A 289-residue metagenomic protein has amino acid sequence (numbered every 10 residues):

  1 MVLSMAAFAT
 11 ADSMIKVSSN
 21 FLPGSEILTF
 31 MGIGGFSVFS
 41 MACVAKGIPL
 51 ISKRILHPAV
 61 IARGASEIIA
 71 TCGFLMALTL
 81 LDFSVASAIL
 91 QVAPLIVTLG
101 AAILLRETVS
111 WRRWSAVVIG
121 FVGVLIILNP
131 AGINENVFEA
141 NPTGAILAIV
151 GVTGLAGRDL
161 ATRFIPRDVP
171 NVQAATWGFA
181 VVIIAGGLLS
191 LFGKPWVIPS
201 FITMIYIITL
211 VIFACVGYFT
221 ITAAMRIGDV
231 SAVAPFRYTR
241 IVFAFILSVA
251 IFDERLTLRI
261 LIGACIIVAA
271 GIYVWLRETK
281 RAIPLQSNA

Functional and structural regions predicted by a protein language model:
M1, R54-G64, V109-V122, N141-A145 (+2 more regions): Cytoplasmic-side transmembrane-helix entry/capping segments in multi-pass membrane proteins
M1-A6, N20, F36-A62, E135-A140 (+4 more regions): Membrane-interface interhelical linkers
M1-E26, V137-F164, S287-A289: Glycine-/small-residue-enriched transmembrane alpha-helix faces in small-molecule transporters and effluxers
M5-T10, S40, G64-C72, L95-L99 (+6 more regions): Hydrophobic/small/kink-forming positions within alpha-helical transmembrane segments of polytopic membrane proteins
A7, G47-V85, L90, I126 (+1 more regions): Specific transmembrane alpha-helical segments of multi-pass solute transporters/efflux pumps, especially DMT/EamA
M76, P94-V118, V242-L261: C-terminal transmembrane-helix exit sites in multi-pass transporters
A86-V92, I165-V181, Y218-V249: Helix-helix packing/entry segments at the starts of transmembrane helices
R112-A131, R259-E278: Hydrophobic transmembrane alpha-helices of multi-pass small-molecule transport proteins
